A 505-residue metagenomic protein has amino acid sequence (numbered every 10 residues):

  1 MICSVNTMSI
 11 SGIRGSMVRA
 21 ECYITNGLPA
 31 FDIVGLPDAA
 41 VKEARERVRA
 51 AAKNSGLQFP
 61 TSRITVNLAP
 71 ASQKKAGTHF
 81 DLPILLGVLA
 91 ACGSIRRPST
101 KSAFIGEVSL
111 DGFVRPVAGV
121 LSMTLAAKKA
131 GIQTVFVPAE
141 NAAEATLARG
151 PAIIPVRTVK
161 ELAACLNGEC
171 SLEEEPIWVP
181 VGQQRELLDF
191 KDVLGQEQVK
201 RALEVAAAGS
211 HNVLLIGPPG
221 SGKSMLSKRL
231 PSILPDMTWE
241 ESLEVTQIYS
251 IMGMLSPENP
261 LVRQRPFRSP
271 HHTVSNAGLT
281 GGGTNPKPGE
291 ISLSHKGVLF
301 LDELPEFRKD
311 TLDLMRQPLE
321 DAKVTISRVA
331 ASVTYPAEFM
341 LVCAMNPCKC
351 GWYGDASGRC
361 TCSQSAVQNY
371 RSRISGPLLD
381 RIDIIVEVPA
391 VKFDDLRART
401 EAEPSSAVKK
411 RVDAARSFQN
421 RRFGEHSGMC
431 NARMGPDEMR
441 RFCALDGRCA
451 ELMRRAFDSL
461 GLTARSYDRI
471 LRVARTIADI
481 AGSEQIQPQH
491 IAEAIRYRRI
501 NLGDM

Functional and structural regions predicted by a protein language model:
M1-L214, S221-S224, V262, S327 (+3 more regions): Peripheral, non-AAA+ core regions of ATP-driven protein-machinery
V34-R45, P60, N67-G77, N285-P286 (+1 more regions): Basic, amphipathic alpha-helical bundle interface domains used for macromolecular binding and assembly
F59-S62, P98-S99, K129-G131, R149 (+8 more regions): Short loop/turn elements that form and flank the Walker-type P-loop nucleotide-binding site in RecA-like NTPase cores
D111, L301-R308, G351: Catalytic P-loop NTPase motifs of RecA-like helicase/translocase cores
E204, L261, R265-P266, N276-L299 (+1 more regions): Conserved alpha-helical scaffold flanking the Walker A/P-loop in AAA+ ATPase domains
L215-S256: Walker A/P-loop
W239-S275, G282-G283, P389, C430-D437 (+1 more regions): Conserved inter-motif catalytic segment of the P-loop NTP-binding fold
K296, D302-E303, L314: Walker B catalytic acidic pair
